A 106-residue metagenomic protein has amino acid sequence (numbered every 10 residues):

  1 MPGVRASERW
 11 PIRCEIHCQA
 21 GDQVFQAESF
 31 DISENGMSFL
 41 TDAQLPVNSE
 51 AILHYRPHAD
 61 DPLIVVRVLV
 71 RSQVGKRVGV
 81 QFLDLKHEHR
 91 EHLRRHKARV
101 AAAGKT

Functional and structural regions predicted by a protein language model:
M1-I32, V47, R94-T106: N-terminal helix initiation/capping motif
C14-C18, S49-D61: Short conserved beta-strand and strand-loop elements enriched in small hydrophobics with frequent Asp/Gly
G21, E34, Q73-V78: Short, conserved beta-turn/loop elements at beta-strand boundaries and strand-helix junctions
A27-E28, I64-R71: Short beta-strand-centered aromatic/proline hotspots
D31, V70-V74, D84: A residue-level detector for short acidic-glycine micro-motifs
S38, E50-A51, I64, H89-R95: A short, polar/proline- and glycine-enriched secondary-structure boundary/capping micro-motif
S38-T41, K76-D84, H92: Short, solvent-exposed secondary-structure boundary/capping segments
